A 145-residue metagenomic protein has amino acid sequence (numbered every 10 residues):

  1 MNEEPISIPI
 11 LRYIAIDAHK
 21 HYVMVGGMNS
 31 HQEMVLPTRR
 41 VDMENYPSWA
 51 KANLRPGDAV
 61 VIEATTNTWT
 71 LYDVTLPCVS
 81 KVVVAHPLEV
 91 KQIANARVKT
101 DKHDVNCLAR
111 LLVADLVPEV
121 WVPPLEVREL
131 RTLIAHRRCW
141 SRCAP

Functional and structural regions predicted by a protein language model:
M1-P145: Phosphate- and other anionic-substrate recognition elements at nucleic-acid/protein interfaces
